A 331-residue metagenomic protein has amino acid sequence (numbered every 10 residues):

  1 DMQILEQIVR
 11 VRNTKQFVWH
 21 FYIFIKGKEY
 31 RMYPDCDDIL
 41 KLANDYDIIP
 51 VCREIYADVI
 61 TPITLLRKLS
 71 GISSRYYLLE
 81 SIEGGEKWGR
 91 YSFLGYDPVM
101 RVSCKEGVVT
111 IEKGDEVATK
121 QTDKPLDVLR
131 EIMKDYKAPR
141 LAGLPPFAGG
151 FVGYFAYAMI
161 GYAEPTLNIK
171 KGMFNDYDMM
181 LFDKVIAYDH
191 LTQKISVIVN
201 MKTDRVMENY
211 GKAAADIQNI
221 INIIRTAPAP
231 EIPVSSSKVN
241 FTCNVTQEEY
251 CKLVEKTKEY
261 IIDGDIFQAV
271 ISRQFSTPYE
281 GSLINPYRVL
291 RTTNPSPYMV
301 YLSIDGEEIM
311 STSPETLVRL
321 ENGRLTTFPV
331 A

Functional and structural regions predicted by a protein language model:
L5-V9, T14-K15, W19: Targeting/processing segments of secretory and organellar proteins
Q16, H20-R31: Short, Lys/Arg-enriched N-terminal segments with co-localized hydrophobic residues within the first ~10-30 amino acids
M32-A331: Extended alpha-helical targeting/anchoring segments, especially N-terminal organellar/secretory targeting helices
